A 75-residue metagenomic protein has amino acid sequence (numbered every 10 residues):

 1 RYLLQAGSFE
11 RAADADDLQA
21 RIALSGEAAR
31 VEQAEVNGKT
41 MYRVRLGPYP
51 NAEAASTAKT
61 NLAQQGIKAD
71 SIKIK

Functional and structural regions predicted by a protein language model:
Y2-A6: Short glycine-/aliphatic-rich beta-strand segments at the starts of folded cytosolic domains
E10-K75: Extracytoplasmic
